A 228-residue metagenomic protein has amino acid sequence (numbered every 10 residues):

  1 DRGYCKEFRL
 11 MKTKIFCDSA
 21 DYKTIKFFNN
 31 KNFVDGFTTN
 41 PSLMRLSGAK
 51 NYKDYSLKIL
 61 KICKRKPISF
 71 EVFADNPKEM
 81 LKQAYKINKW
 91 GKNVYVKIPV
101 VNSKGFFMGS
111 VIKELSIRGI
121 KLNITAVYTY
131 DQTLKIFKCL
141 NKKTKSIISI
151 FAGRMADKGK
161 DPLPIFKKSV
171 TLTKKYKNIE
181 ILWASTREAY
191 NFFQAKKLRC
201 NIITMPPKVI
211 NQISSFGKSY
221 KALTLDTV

Functional and structural regions predicted by a protein language model:
D1-L10: Short, Lys/Arg-enriched N-terminal segments with co-localized hydrophobic residues within the first ~10-30 amino acids
Y4, Y22, Y52-Y55, Y85 (+5 more regions): Sequence-level detector for tyrosine residue identity
F8, L60, N88, I112-I117 (+2 more regions): Surface-exposed amphipathic alpha-helices with a cationic face
K12-I25, K31-V34, T38-E114, R118 (+1 more regions): Active-site beta->alpha loop and helix N-cap motifs at the rims of alpha/beta catalytic domains
F106, I120-V209, K218-T227: Catalytic alpha/beta core domains of metabolic enzymes, predominantly
Q212: Glycine-rich ThDP/TPP pyrophosphate-binding loop and its adjacent helix/strand module within ThDP-dependent enzymes
S215: Flexible phosphate-binding patches that engage nucleotides and nucleic acids
